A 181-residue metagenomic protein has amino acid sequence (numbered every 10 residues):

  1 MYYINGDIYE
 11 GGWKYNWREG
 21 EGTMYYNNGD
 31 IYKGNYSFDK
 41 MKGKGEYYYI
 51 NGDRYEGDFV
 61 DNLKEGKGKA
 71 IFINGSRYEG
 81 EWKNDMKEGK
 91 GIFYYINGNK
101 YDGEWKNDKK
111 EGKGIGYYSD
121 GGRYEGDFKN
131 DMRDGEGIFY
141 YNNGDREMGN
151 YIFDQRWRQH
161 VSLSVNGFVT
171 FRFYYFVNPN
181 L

Functional and structural regions predicted by a protein language model:
M1-D7: Low-complexity/repetitive intrinsically disordered segments
I8-E19, I31-K42, R54-E65, R77-E88 (+4 more regions): Conserved anchor residues at repeat-unit boundaries in beta-strand-based tandem repeats, strongest for the MORN repeat
G167-T170, L181: Extracellular EGF-like repeat architecture and associated secretion/anchoring segments
